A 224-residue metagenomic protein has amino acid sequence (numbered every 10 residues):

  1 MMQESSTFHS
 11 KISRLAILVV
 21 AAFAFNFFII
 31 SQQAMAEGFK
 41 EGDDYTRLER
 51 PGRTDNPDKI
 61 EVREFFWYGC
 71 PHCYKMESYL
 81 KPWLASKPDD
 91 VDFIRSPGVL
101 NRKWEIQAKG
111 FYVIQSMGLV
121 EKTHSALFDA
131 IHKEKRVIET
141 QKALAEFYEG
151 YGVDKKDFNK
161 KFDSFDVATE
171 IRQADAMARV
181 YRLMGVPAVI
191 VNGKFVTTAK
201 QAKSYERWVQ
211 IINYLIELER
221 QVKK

Functional and structural regions predicted by a protein language model:
M2-R102, D175, R179-V180, Y214-K224: Extracytoplasmic thiol/disulfide redox context detector
S6, I12, G150-K224: C-terminal cap of thioredoxin/glutaredoxin-like
Y68-H72, V99-K103, D129-E134, D166-V167 (+1 more regions): Solvent-exposed loop/turn segments at secondary-structure junctions within structured extracellular/periplasmic domains
Y74-E77, W104-A108, A202-Y205: Conserved strand-to-helix beginnings and helix N-cap segments that scaffold or border functional pockets
E77-L84, Q107-F111, H124, Q141 (+4 more regions): Extracytoplasmic/secreted envelope proteins and their assembly/folding machinery, especially bacterial periplasmic
P88-M117, E121-E149: Structural microenvironment flanking redox-active thiols in thiol-disulfide oxidoreductases
